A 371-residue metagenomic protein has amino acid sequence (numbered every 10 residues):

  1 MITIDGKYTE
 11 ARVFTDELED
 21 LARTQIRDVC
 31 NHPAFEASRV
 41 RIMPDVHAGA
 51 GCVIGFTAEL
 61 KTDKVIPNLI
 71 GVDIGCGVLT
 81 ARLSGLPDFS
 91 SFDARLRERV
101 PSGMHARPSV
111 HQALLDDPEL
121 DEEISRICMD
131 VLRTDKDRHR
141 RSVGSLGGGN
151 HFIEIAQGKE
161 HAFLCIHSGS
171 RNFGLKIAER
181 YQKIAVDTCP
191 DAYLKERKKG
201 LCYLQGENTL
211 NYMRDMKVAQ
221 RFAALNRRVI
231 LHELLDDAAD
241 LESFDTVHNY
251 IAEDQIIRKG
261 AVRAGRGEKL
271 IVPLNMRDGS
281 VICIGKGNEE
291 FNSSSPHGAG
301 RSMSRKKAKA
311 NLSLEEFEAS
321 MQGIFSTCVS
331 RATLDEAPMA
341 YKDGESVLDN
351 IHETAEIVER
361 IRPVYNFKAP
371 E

Functional and structural regions predicted by a protein language model:
I2-D28, F35-I42, A48-F56, T62-P67 (+4 more regions): Domain-length cofactor-binding catalytic modules of enzymes
G71-P87: Catalytic-core region of right-hand nucleic acid polymerases
H111: Loop-rich catalytic cores of soluble enzymes, especially ATP-dependent carboxylate-amine ligases and other
L114-D117: Active-site acidic/histidine clusters and adjacent loop/turn architecture that either coordinate catalytic ions
